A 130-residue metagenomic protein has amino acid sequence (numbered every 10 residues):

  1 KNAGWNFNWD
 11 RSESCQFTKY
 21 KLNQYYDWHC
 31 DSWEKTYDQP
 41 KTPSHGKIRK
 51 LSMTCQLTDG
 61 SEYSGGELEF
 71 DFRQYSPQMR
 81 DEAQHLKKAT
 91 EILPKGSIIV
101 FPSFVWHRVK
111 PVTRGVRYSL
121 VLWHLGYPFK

Functional and structural regions predicted by a protein language model:
K1-V100, F104-K130: Fe(II)/2-oxoglutarate oxygenase catalytic core
